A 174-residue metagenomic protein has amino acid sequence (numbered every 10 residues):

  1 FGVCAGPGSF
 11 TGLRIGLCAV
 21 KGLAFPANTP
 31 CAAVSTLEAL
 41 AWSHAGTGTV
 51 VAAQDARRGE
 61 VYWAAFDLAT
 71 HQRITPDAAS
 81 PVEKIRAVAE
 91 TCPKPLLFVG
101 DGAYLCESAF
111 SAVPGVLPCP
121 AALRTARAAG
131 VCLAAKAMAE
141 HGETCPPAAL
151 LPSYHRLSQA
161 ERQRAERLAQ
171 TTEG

Functional and structural regions predicted by a protein language model:
F1-P30: DPxDG-like acidic metal-binding loop motif
G8, L23, F98, C132 (+1 more regions): A residue-level signal for conserved active-site and pocket-lining positions in enzyme catalytic cores
T11-I15, A19, T36, L123 (+1 more regions): An amphipathic alpha-helix/helix-turn recognition signal
A19-L23, L40-A41, V131-A135: Buried hydrophobic packing segments
T29-A126, Y154, Q159-A160, T171: Surface "functional belts" at beta-alpha junctions
C119-G174: Acyltransferase
